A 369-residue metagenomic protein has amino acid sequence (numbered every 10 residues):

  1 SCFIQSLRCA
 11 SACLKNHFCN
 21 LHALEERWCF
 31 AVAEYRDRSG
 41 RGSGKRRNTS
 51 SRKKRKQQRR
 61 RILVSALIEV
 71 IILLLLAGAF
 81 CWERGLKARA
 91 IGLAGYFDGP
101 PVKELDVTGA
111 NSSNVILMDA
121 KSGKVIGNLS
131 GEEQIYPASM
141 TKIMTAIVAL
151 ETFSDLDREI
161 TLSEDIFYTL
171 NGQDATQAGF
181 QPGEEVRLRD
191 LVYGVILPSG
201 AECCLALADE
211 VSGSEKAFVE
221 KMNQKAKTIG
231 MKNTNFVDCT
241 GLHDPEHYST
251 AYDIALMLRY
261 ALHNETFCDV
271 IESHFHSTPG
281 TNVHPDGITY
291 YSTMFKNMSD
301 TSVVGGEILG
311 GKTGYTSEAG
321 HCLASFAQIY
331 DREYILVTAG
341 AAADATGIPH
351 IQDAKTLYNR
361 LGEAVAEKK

Functional and structural regions predicted by a protein language model:
C13-K15, E26, E69, V365: Compositionally biased non-globular segments, especially hydrophobic aliphatic-rich helices of signal peptides
E26-I62: N-terminal Lys/Arg-rich, disordered targeting/topogenic segments
A33, R89-N114, S214-K369: Penicillin-recognizing serine hydrolase domain
A33-R36, G85-Y252, A261-E265, I329: Active-site-adjacent loops and short helices of periplasmic peptidoglycan-processing enzymes
A66-F80: Hydrophobic membrane-insertion alpha-helices, especially the h-region of bacterial N-terminal signal peptides
